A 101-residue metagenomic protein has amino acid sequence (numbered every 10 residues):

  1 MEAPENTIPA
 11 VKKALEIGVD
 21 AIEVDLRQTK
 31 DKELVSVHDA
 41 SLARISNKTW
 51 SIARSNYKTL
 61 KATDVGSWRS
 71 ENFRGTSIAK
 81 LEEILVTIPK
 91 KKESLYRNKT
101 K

Functional and structural regions predicted by a protein language model:
M1-K101: Phosphate-group recognition and catalysis centered on beta-loop-alpha active-site segments
